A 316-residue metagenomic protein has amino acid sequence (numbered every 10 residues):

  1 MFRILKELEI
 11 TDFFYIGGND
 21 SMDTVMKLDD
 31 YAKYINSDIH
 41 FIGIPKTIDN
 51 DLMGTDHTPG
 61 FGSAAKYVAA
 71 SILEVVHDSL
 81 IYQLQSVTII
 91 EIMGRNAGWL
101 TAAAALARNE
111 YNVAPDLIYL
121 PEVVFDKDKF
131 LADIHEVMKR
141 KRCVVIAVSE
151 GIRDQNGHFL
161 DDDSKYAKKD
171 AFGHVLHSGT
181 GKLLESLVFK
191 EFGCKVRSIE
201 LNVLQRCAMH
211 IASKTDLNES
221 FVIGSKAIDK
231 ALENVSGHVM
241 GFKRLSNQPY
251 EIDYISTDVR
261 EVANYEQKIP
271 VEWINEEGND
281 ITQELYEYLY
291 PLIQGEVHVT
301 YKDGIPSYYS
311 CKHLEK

Functional and structural regions predicted by a protein language model:
M1-I10: A structured beta-alpha segment of the ubiquitous adenosine-cofactor-binding alpha/beta core
I4, Y15-G17, D23-I35, T58-R197: Accessory alpha-helical/coil subdomains and C-terminal extensions that flank or cap enzyme catalytic cores
G18-N19, I44-N50, E122-V124, E150-I152 (+2 more regions): Short, ordered loop/turn segments at secondary-structure junctions
M22-D23, N50-D51, N96-G98, D154-N156 (+3 more regions): Flexible loop/turn segments at secondary-structure boundaries
K27-I42, V262-Y265: Flexible glycine-/small-residue-enriched beta->alpha junction loops that bind anionic phosphate/pyrophosphate groups
I44-H57, L84: Acidic/polar active-site rim loop that often engages polyanionic ligands
D162-K316: C-terminal non-catalytic interaction/assembly regions of soluble proteins
